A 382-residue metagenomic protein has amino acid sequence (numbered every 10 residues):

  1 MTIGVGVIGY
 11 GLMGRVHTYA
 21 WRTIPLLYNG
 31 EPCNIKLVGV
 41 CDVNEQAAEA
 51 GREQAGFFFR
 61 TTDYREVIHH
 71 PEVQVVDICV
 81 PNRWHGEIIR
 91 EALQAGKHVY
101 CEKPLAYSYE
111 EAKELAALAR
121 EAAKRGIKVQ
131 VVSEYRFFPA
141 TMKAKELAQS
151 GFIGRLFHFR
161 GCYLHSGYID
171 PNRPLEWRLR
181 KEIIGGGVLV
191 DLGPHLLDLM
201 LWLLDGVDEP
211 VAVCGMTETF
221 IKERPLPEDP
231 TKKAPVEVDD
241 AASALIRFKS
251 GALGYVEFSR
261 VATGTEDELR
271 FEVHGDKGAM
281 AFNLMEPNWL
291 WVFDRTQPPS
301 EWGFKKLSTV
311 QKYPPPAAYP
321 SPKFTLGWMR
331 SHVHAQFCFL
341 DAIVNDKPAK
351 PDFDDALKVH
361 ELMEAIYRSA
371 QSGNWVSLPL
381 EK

Functional and structural regions predicted by a protein language model:
M1-A55: N-terminal Rossmann-like dinucleotide-binding module
T2, Q74-V75, P81-R136, G151: Beta-strand-loop-alpha-helix segment that lines the small-molecule cofactor/substrate pocket of alpha/beta enzymes
V16-L27, L115, K145-E146, L197-L201: Short, well-ordered amphipathic alpha-helices
N29-E31, F59-E72: Short acidic low-complexity segments
N34-L37, A342-V359: Glycine- and charged-residue-rich phosphate/anionic-cofactor binding loop of Rossmann-like
R125-K128, Y135-V236, L290, G373: Predominantly a Rossmann-like dinucleotide-binding segment in NAD(P)-dependent oxidoreductases
P194, E257-E266: Glycine-rich phosphate/pyrophosphate-binding beta-alpha loops
T217, P225-D239, S243, R247-F248 (+4 more regions): C-terminal glycine/acidic-rich active-site capping loop/insertion
